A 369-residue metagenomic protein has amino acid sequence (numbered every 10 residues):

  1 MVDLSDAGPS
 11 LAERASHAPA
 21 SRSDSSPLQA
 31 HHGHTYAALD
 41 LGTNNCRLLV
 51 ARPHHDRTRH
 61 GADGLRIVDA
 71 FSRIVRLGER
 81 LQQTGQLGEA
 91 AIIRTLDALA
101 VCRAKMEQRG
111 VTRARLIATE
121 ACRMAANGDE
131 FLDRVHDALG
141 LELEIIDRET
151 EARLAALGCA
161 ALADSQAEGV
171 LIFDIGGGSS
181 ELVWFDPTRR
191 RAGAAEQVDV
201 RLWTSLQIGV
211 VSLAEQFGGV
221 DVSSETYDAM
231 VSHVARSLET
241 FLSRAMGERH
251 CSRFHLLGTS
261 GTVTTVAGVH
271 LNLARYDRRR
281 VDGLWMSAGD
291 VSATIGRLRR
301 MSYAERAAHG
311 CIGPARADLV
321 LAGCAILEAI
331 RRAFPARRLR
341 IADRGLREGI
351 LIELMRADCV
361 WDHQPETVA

Functional and structural regions predicted by a protein language model:
M1-P19, T35-D56, E144-I146, G169-D186 (+4 more regions): A broadly tuned "polar low-complexity/structure-edge" signature
M1-Y36, P53-A118, L132-E142: N-terminal glycine/serine-rich phosphate-binding loop of ATP-dependent small-molecule kinases, especially carbohydrate
L4, V50, R80-R109, A121-G169 (+2 more regions): Helical "lid/coupling" subdomains associated with nucleotide-phosphate turnover
D24-L65, C159, S165-L202, L206 (+1 more regions): Gly/Thr-rich phosphate-binding beta-strand-loop-beta motif of the actin/hexokinase/Hsp70
N44, T112, R337: Short acidic/polar active-site loop segments enriched in Thr and Asp
